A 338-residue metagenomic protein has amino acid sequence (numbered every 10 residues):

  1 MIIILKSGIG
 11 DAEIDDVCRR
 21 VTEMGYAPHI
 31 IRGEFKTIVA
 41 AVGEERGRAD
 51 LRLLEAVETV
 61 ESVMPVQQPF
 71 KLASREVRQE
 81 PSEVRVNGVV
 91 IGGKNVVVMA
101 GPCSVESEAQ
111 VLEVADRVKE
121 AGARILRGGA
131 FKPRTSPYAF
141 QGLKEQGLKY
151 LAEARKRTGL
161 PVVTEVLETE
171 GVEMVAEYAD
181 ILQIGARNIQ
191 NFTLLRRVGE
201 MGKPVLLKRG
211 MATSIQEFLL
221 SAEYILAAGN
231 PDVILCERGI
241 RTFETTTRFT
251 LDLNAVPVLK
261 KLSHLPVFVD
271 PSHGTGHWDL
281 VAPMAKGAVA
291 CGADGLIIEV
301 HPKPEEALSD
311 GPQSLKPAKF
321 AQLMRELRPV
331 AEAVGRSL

Functional and structural regions predicted by a protein language model:
M1-V98: Non-catalytic terminal accessory/regulatory regions of metabolic enzymes
G8, A41, V96-E113, S136-Q141 (+4 more regions): Active-site mouth loops of central-metabolism enzymes
V86, L226-A288: Active-site/ligand-binding-proximal alpha/beta "capping" segment
V96-P102, R124-G128, V162-E165, D180-I184 (+4 more regions): Hydrophobic faces of well-ordered beta-strands that scaffold small-molecule active sites in alpha/beta enzyme cores
G122, M174-Q183, G199-V205, L226-D232 (+2 more regions): Glycine-enriched alpha-helix->loop->beta-strand junction motifs that scaffold or abut catalytic
R127-E145, P302-S314: Glycine-rich, proline-tolerant flexible connector loops at the mouths of alpha/beta enzymes
A130-S136, N188-N254: Conserved anion-binding
F140-T164, R197-P204, L253-F268, Q313-R336: Alpha-helix-loop-beta-strand connector modules within alpha/beta enzyme cores
